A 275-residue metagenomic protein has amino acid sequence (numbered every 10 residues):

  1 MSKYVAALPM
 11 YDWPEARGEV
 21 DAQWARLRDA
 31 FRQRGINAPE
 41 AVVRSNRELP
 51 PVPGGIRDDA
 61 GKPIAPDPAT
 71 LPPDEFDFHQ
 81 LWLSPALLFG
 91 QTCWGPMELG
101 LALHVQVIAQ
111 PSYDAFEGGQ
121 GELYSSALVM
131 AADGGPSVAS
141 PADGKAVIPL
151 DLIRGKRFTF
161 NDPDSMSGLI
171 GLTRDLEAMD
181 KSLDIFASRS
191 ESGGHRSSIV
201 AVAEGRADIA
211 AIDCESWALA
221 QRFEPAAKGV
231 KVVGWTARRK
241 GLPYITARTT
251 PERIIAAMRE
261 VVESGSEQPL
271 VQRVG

Functional and structural regions predicted by a protein language model:
M1-H104, Q110-D114, G118, P136 (+2 more regions): N-terminal hydrophobic or amphipathic helices and topogenic motifs
K3, G155, R239-P243: Short, solvent-exposed beta-strand edge segments and adjacent coil->beta transition regions
A6-A30, E117-I199, Q268-G275: Bilobed "Venus flytrap"/periplasmic-binding protein-like clamshell domains and structurally analogous long
E75-H79, H195-A201: Short, hydrophobic alpha-helical packing/hinge segments within bilobed ligand-binding/sensory domains
T92-L103, A178, A203-E204, D208-K228: A ligand-binding cleft/hinge motif common to bilobed small-molecule-binding domains
A109-G118, E122-A127, E224-G265: Periplasmic-binding protein-like
R157, S198, A207-A210, L242: Conserved active-site beta-strand-loop modules that form the wall/rim of enzyme catalytic pockets and either contain
